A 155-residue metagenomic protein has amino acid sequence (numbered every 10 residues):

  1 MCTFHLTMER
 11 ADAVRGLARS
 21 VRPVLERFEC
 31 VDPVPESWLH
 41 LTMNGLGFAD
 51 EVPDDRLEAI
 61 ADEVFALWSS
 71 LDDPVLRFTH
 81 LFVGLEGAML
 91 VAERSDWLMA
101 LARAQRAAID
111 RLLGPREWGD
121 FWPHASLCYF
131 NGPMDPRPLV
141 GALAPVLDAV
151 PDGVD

Functional and structural regions predicted by a protein language model:
M1-D155: Histidine-dependent nucleotide/RNA phosphoesterase domain, centered on the 2H-phosphoesterase fold with its duplicated
